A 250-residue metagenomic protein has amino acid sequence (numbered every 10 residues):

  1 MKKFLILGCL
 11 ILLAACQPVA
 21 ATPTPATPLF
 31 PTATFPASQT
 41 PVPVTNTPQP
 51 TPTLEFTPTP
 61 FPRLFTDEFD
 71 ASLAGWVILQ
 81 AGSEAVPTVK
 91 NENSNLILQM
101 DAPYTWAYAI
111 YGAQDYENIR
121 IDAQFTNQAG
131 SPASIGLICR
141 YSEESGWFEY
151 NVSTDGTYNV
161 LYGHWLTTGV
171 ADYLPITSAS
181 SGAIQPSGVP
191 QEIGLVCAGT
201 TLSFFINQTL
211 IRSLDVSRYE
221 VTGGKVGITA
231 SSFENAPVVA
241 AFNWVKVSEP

Functional and structural regions predicted by a protein language model:
L13-T66, E249-P250: Ser/Thr-rich, Proline-interspersed low-complexity disordered segments
F65-A85: Short, tryptophan-glycine- and acidic/Ser/Thr-enriched carbohydrate-recognition patches
F69, F242-V247: Extracellular beta-strand elements of beta-rich domains used for carbohydrate recognition/degradation or cell-matrix
V86-W106, T229: Short carbohydrate-recognition loop motifs
D101-T168: Secretory/extracellular carbohydrate-interaction modules and structurally similar beta-sandwich "look-alikes"
T168-E192: Short, aromatic/His-centered strand-loop micro-motif at the edge of beta-sheets
Q191-S203: Localized edge beta-strand/strand-to-loop motifs within extracellular or lumenal beta-rich domains
L214-A241: Flexible glycan-contacting loops in extracellular carbohydrate-active proteins
